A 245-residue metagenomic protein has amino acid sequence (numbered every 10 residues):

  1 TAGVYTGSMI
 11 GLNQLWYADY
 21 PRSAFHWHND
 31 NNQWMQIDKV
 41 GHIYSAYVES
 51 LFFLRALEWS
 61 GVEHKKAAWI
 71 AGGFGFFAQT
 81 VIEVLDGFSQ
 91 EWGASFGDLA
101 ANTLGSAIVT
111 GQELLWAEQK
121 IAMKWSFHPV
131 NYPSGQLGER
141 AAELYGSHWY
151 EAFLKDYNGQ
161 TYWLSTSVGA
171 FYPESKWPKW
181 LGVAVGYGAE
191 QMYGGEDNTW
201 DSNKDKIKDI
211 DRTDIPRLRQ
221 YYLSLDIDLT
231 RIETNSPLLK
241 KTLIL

Functional and structural regions predicted by a protein language model:
T1-L245: Hydrophobic alpha-helical membrane segments
